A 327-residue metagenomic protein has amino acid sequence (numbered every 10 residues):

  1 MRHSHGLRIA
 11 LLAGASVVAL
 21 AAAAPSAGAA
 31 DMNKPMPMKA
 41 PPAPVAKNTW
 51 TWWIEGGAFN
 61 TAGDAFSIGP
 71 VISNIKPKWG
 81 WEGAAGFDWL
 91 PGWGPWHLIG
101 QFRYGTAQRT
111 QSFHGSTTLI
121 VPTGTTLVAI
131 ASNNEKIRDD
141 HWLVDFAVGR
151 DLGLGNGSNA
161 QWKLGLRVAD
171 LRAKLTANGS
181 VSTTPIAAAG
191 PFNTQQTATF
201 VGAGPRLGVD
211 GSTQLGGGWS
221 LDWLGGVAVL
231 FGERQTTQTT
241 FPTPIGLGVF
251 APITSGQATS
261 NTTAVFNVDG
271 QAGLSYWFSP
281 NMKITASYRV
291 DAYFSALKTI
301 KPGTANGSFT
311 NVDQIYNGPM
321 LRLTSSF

Functional and structural regions predicted by a protein language model:
V17-S26: C-terminal segment of classical bacterial N-terminal signal peptides
S26-W53, G153, N159: Outer-membrane beta-barrel biogenesis signature
A46-W52, G94-L98, N156-W162, G217-W223 (+3 more regions): Outer-envelope beta-barrel architecture signal
I54-N60, G100-T106, W162-D170, W223-V229 (+2 more regions): Transmembrane beta-barrel strands of outer-membrane/channel proteins
A62-K78, T106-W142, D170-G202, F231-V265 (+2 more regions): Extracellular/periplasm-exposed beta-strand and loop segments of Gram-negative cell-envelope proteins, dominated by
A85-W89, F146-R150, L164, P205-G211 (+4 more regions): Residues on the lipid-exposed face of transmembrane beta-strands in outer-membrane beta-barrel proteins
W89-W93, L152-N156, T213-G217, F231 (+2 more regions): Outer-membrane beta-barrel strand-turn architecture
I99, V265, G270, L274-F327: Predominantly the C-terminal beta-signal and adjacent terminal strand-loop region of outer-membrane beta-barrel
